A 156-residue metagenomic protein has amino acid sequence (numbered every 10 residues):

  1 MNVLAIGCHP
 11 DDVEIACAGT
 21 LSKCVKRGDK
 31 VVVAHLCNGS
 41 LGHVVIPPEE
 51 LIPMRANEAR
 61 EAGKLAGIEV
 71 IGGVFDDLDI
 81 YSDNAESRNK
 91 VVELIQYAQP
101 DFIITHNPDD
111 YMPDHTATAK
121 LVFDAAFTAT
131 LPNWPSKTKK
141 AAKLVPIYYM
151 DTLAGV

Functional and structural regions predicted by a protein language model:
M1-A98: Active-site rim/loop-helix segments in enzyme catalytic domains that contact anionic ligands
M1-I6, S82-V156: Metal-dependent de-N-acetylase/amidase catalytic core
